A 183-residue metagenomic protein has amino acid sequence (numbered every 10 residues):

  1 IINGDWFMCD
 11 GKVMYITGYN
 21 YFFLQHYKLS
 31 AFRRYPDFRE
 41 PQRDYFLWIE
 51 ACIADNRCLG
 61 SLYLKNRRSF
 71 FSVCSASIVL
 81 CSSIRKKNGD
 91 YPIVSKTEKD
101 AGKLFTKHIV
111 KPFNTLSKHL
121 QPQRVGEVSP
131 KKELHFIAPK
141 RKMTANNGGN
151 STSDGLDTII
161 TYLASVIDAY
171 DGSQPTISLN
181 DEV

Functional and structural regions predicted by a protein language model:
I1-V183: Phosphate/NTP-binding elements of NTP-utilizing enzymes
